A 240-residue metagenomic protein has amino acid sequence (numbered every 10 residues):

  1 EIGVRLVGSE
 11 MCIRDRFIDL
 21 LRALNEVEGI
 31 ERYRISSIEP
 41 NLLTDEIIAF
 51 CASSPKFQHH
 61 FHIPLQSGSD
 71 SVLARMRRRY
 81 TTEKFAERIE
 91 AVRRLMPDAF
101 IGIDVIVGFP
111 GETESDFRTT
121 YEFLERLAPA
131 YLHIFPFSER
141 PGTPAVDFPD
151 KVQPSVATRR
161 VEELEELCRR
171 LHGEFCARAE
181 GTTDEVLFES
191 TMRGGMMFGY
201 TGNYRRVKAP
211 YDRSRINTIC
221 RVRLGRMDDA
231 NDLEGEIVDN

Functional and structural regions predicted by a protein language model:
E1-I13: Single conserved hydrophobic/aromatic residue that forms the stacking wall/gate of nucleotide- or nucleobase-binding
S9, L43-E46, L65-M76, V107-E114 (+4 more regions): Flexible glycine/acidic-rich beta-alpha junction loops that bind and position SAM and/or redox cofactors in anaerobic
R14-G29, M76-R79, E139-R170: Radical SAM enzyme [4Fe-4S]-AdoMet core and its adjacent flexible, acidic and glycine-rich loops/tails across
D15-D19, R32-A49, G108-T119: Canonical radical SAM enzyme core domain
E26-R34, Q58-F61, L65, E83-T143 (+1 more regions): Conserved C-terminal portion of the radical SAM core fold that forms the substrate/S-adenosylmethionine-binding
F50-C51, R88: Structural alpha-helical segments in enzyme catalytic/regulatory domains
C51-Q58: Acidic (Asp/Glu)-rich catalytic clusters
D147-N240: Terminal RNA-binding accessory module
